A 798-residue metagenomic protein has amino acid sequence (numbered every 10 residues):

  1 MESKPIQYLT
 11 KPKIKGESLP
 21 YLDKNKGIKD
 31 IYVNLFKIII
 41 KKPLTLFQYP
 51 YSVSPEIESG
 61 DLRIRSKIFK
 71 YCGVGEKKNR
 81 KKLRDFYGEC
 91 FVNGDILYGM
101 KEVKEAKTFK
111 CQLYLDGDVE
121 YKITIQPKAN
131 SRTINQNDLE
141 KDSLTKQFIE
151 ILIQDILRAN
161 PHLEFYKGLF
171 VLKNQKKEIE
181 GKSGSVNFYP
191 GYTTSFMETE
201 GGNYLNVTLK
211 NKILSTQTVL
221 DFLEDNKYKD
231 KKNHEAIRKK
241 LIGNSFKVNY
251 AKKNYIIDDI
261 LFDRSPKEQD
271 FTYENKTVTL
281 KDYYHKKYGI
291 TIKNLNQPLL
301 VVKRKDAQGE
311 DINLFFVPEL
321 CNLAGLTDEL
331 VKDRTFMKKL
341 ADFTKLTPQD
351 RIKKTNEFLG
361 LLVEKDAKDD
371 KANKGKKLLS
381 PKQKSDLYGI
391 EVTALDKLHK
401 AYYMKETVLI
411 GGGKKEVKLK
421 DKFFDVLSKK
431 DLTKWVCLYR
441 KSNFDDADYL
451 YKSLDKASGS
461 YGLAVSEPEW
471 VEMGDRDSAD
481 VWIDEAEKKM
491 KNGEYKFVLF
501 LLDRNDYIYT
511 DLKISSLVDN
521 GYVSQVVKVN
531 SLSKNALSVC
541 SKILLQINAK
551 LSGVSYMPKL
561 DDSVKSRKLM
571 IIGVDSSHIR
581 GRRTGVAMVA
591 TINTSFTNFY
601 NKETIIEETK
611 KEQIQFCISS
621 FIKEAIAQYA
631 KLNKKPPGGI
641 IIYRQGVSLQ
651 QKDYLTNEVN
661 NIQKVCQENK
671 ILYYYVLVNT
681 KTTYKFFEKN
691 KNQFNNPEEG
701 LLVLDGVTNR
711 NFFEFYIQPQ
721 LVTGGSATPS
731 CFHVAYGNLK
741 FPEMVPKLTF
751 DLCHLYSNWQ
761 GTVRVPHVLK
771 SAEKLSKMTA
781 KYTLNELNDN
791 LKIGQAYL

Functional and structural regions predicted by a protein language model:
M1-E364, G375, K792-A796: Noncatalytic nucleic-acid binding interfaces
E2-T45, Y49-P50, E56, K67 (+15 more regions): Long, contiguous domain-sized segments
L44, Y51, L62, V74-N79 (+5 more regions): Core nuclear transcription-regulatory modules in eukaryotes
I260-P266, T277, H285-Y288, N294 (+7 more regions): N-terminal leader/early-domain signal
Y284, C437, I642: A residue-level signal for conserved active-site and pocket-lining positions in enzyme catalytic cores
E310-T433, G581: Long, contiguous juxta-domain segments that are non-catalytic but functionally important
F424-G459, S577: Domain-scale, conserved, charged regions that form catalytic cores and adjacent regulatory/interaction surfaces
